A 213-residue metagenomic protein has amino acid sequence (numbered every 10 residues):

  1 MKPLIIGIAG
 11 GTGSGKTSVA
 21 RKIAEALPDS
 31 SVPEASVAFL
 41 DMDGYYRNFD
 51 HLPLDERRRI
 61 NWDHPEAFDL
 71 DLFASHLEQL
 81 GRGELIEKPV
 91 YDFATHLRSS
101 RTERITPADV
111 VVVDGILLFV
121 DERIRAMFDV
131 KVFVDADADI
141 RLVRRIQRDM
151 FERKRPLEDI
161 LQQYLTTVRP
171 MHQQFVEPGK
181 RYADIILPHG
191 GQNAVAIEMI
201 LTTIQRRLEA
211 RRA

Functional and structural regions predicted by a protein language model:
T12: The conserved Walker
K16: Conserved lysine of the Walker
V19: Hydrophobic positions on the alpha1 helix immediately C-terminal to the Walker A/P-loop
E25-A38: Post-Walker A helix-loop "phosphate-sensing" segment adjacent to the P-loop in P-loop NTPases
A38-F39, R47-T95: Conserved nucleotide-sensing/catalytic segment adjacent to the nucleotide-binding pocket in NTP-handling enzymes
H76-V113, F119, Q205, R211: Phosphate-binding/switch loop-helix module in NTP-utilizing enzymes
S99-R153: ATP-dependent NMP and nucleoside kinases share a basic, alpha-helical "lid"
T106-P107, Q147, R169-A213: NTP-dependent small-molecule kinase module
